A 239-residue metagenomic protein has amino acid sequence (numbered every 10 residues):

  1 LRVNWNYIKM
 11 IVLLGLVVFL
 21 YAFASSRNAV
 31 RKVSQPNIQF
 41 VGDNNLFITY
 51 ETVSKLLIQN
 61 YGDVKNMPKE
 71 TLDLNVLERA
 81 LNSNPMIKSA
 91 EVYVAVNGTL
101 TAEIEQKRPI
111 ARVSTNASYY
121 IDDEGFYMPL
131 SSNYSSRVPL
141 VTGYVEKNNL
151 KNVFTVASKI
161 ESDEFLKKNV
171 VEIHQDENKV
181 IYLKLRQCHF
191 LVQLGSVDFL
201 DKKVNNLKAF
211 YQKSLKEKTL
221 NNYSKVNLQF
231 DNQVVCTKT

Functional and structural regions predicted by a protein language model:
I8-S25: Hydrophobic membrane-insertion alpha-helices, especially the h-region of bacterial N-terminal signal peptides
A29-S118, D122-N133: Terminal hydrophobic membrane-targeting helix
N37-Q39, E91-Y93, T99-E105, Y119-Y120 (+5 more regions): Soluble periplasmic/extracytoplasmic beta-strand elements of cell-envelope proteins
F40-G42, I104-R108, S132, G143 (+5 more regions): Flexible glycine-/small-residue-rich
N82-K88, S162-N169, E217-N221: Short secondary-structure junctions
K88-S89, T99, P109-A111, M128 (+6 more regions): Short beta-strands and strand-coil junctions in structured, solvent-facing domains, enriched
E103-E177: Extracytoplasmic segments of membrane-associated envelope/inner-membrane machinery
L200-T239: Extracytoplasmic/luminal low-complexity segments enriched in Pro/Gly and acidic/polar residues that act as flexible
